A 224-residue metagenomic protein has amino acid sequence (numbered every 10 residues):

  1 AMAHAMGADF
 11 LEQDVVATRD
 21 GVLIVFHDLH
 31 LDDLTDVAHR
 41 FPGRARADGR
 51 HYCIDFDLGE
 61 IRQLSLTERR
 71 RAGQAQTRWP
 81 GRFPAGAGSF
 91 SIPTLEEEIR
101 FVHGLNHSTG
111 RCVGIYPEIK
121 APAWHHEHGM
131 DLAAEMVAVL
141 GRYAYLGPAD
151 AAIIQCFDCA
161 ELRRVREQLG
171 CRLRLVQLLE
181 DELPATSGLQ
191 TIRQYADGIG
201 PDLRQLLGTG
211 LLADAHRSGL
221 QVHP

Functional and structural regions predicted by a protein language model:
A1-P224: Phosphate-group recognition and catalysis centered on beta-loop-alpha active-site segments
